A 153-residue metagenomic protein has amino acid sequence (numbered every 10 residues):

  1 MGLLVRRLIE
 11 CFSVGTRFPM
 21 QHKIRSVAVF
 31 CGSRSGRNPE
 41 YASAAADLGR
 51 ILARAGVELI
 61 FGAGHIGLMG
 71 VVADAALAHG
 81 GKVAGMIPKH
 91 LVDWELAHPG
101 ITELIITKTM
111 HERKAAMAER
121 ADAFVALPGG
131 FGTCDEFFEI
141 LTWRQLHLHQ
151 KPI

Functional and structural regions predicted by a protein language model:
L3-L4, L8: Leucine-biased recognition of intrinsically disordered, low-complexity hydrophobic segments
M20-A121, H147: A cross-family phosphate/adenosyl-ligand binding-site feature
T107-H111, A116-E119, A123-I153: Conserved phosphate- and dinucleotide-binding cores of soluble alpha/beta proteins, encompassing both enzyme active
